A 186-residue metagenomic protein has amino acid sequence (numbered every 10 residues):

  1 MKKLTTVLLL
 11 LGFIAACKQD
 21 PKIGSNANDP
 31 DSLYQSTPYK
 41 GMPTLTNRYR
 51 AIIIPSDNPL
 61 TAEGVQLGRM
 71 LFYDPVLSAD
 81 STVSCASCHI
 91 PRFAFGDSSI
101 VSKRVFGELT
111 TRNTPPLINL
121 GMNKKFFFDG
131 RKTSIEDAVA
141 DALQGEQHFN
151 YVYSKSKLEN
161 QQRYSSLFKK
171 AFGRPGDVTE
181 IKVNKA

Functional and structural regions predicted by a protein language model:
M1-N26: Bacterial Sec-dependent N-terminal signal peptides
C17-A186: Periplasmic c-type cytochrome electron-transfer domains
